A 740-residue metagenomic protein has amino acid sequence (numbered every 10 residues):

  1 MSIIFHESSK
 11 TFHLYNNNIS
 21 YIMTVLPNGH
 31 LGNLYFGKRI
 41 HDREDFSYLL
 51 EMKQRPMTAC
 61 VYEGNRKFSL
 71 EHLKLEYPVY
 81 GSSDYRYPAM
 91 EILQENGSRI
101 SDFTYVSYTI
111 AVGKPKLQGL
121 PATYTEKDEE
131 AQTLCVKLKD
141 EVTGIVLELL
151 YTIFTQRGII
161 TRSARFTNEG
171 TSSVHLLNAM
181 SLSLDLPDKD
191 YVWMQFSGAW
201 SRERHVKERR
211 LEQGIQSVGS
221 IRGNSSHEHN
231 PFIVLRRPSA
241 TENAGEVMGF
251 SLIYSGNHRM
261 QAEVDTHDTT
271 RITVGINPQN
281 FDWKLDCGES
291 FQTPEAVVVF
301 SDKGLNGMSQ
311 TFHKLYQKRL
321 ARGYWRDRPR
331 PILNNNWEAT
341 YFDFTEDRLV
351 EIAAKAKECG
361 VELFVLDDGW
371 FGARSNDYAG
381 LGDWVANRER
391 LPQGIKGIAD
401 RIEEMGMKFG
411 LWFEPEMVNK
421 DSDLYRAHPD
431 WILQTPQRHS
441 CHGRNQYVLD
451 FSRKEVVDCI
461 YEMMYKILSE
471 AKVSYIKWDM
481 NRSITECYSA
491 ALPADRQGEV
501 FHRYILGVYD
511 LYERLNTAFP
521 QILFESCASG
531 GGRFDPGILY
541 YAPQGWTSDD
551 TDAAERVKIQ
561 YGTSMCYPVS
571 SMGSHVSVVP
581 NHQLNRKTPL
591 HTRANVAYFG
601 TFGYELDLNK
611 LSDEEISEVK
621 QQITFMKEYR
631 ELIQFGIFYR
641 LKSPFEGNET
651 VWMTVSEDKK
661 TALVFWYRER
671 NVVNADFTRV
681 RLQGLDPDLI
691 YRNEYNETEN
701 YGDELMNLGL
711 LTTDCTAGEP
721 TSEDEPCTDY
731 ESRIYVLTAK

Functional and structural regions predicted by a protein language model:
F5, K10-H13, N17, L31-E263 (+2 more regions): Polysaccharide-binding surfaces and accessory modules of carbohydrate-active proteins
N18, A164, G288, N334 (+7 more regions): Conserved, mostly hydrophobic/aromatic
S69-L117, S239, A244-N257, V299-Y324 (+4 more regions): Glycine-rich, aromatic-flanked loop segments that form ligand/cofactor-binding clefts across common enzyme folds
S98-Y105, W283-D302, Y730-L737: Short Pro-Gly-centered flexible turn/kink motifs
I233, E242, P644-P687: Carbohydrate-binding surface patches
W325-E462, Y475: Aromatic-lined carbohydrate-binding/catalytic grooves of carbohydrate-active enzymes
P392-G394, R426-H428, I432-K587, T601 (+2 more regions): Active-site neighborhood of glycoside hydrolase catalytic domains
D703-K740: C-terminal beta-strand-rich structural cap/linker in extracellular carbohydrate-active enzymes
